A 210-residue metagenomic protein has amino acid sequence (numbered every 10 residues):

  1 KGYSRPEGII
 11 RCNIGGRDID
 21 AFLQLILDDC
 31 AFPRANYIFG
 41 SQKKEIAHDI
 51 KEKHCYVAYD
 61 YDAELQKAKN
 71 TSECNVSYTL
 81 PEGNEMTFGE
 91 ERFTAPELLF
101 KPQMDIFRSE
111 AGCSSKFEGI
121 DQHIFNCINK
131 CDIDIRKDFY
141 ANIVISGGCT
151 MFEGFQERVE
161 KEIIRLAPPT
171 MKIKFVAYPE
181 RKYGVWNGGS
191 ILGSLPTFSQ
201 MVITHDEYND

Functional and structural regions predicted by a protein language model:
K1-D210: C-terminal region/appendage detector
